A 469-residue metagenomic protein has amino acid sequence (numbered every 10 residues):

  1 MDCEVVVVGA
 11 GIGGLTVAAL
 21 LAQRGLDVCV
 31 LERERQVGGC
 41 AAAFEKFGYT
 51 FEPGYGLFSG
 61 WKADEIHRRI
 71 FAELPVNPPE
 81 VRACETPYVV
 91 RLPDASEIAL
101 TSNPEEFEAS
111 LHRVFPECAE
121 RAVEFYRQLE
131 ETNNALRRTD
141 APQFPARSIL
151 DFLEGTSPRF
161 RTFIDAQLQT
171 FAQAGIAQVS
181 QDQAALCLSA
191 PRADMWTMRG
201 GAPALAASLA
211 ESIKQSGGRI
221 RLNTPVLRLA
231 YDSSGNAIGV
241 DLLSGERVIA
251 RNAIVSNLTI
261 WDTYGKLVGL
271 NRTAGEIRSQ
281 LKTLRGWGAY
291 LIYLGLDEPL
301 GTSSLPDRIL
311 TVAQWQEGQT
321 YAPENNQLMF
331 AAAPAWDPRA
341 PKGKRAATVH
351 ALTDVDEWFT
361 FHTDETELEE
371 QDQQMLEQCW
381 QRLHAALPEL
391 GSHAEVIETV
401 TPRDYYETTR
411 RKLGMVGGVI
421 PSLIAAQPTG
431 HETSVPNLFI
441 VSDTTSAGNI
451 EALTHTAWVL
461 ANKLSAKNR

Functional and structural regions predicted by a protein language model:
D2-R121: N-terminal glycine-rich phosphate/pyrophosphate-binding loop and immediately adjacent elements
Y55, D443-S465: A conserved FAD-binding loop/helix module that cradles the flavin
P93-V179: Rossmann-like flavin
R161-A172, P388-A447: A glycine-rich dinucleotide-binding beta-alpha-beta segment and adjacent secondary-structure elements that constitute
C187-D241: Helical element adjacent to the flavin cofactor pocket in flavoenzyme catalytic cores
L227-K342: Mid-domain catalytic core of redox enzymes that form a hydrophobic substrate pocket/lid adjacent to a catalytic redox
Y231, A466-R469: Active-site-proximal substrate-binding core of FAD-dependent oxidoreductases
D297-R403: C-terminal segments that line or cap access tunnels to active or ligand-binding sites in enzymes and enzyme-associated
